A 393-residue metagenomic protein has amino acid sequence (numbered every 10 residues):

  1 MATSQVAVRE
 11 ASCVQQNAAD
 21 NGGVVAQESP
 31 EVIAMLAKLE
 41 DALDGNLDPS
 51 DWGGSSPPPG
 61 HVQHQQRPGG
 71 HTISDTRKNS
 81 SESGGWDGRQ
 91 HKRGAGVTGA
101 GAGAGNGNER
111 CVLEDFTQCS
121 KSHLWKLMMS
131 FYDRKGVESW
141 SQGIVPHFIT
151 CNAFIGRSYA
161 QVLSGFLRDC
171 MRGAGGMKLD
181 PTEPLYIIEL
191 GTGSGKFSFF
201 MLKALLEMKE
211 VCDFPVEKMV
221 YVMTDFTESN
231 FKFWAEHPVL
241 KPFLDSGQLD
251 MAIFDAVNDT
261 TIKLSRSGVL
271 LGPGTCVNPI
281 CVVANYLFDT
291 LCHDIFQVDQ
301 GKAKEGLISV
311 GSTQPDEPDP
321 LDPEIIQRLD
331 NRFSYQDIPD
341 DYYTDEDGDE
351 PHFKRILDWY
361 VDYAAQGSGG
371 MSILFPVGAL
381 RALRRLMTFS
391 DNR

Functional and structural regions predicted by a protein language model:
A2-I188, S194-P279, F296: Rossmann-like AdoMet
E10, G23-A42, N46, S267-R393: Class I S-adenosyl-L-methionine
